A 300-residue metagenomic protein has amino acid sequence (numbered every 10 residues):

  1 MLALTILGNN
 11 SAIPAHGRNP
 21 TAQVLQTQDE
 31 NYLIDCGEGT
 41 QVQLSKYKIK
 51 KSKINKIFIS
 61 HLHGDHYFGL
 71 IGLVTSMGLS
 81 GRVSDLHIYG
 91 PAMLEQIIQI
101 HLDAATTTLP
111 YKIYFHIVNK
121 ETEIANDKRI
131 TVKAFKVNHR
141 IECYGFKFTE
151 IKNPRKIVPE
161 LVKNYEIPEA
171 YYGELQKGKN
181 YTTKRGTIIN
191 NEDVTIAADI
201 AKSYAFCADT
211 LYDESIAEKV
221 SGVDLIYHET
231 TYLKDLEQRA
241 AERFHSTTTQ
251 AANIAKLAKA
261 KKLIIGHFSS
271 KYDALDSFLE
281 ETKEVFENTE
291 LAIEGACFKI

Functional and structural regions predicted by a protein language model:
M1-Y47, V83-D85, F146-F148, R155 (+2 more regions): Conserved beta-strand hairpin/beta-sheet module of binuclear metal-dependent hydrolase folds, prominently
T5, Y89, Y114-N119, K133-F135 (+1 more regions): General small-molecule cofactor/ligand-binding pocket signal
I34-G37, N55-L62, G90-P91, A205-T210 (+3 more regions): Active-site neighborhood of phospho(di)ester-bond hydrolases with catalytic His/Asp-centered motifs
G39-Y89, I117-N119: Active-site metal-binding motif and surrounding structural segment of the metallo-beta-lactamase
L70-M77, H101, D273-E281: Metal-dependent catalytic neighborhoods of phosphoester/phosphodiester hydrolases
R82-I117, K271: Active-site neighborhood of divalent metal-dependent phosphoester bond hydrolases
E121-T122, D213-I300: Binuclear metal-ion centers of metallo-dependent hydrolases, dominated by the metallo-beta-lactamase
I130-F206, T210-K219, L225: Active-site-proximal loop/helix segment associated with metal-binding centers of metalloenzymes
